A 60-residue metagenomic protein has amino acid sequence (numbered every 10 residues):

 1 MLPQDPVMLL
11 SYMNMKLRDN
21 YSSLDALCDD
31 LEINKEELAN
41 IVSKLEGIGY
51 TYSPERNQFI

Functional and structural regions predicted by a protein language model:
M1-D25: N-terminal acidic leader/helix
D29-F59: Short, charge-rich amphipathic interface segments used for partner binding and complex assembly
